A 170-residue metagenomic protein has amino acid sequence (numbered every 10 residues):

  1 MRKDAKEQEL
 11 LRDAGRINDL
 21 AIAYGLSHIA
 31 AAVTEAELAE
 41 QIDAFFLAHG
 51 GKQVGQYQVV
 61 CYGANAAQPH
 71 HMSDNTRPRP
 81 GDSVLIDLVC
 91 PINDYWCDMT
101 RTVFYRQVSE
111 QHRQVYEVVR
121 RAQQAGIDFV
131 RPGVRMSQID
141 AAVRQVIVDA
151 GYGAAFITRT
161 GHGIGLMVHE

Functional and structural regions predicted by a protein language model:
M1-E170: Active-site neighborhoods and metal-handling regions in enzymes and metal-associated proteins
